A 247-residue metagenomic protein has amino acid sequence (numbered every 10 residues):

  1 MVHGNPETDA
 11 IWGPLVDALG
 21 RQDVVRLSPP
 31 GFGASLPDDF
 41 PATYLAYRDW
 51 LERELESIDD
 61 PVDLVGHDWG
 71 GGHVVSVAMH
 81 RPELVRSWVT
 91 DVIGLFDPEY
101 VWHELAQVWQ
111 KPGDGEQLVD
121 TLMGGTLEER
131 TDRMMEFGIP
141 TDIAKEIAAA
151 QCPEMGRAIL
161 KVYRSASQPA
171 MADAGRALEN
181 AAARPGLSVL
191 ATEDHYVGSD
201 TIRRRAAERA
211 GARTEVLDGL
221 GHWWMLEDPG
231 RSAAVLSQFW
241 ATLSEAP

Functional and structural regions predicted by a protein language model:
M1-H3: Short beta-strand element of the alpha/beta-hydrolase
N5, A10-I11, V25, F32-V65 (+2 more regions): Flexible "cap/lid" subdomain of the alpha/beta-hydrolase fold that forms the substrate-access gate
P14-Q22: A short, Lys/Arg-enriched amphipathic alpha-helix followed by its capping loop at the start of a domain
A18, E208, L226: Conserved catalytic core of Hanks-type protein kinase domains
L220-P229, A233: Catalytic histidine-centered segment of alpha/beta-hydrolase-like enzymes
E245-P247: Actinobacteria-biased recognition of intrinsically disordered, low-complexity terminal regions
